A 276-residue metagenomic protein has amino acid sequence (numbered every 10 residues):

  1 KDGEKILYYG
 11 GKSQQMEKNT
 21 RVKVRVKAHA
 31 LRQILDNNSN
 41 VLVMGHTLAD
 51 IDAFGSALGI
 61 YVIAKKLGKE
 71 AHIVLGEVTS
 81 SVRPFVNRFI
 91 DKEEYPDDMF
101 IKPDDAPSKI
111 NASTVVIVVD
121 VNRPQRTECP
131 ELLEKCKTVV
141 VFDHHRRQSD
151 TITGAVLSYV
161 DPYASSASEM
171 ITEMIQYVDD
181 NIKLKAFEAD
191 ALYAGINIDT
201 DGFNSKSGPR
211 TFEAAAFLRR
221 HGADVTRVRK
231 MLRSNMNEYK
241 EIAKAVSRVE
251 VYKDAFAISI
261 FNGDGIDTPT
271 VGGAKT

Functional and structural regions predicted by a protein language model:
K1, H46, H144-H145: Histidine-centered active-site/metal-ligand motif
D2-Q14: Catalytic/regulatory signature loops of cyclic-dinucleotide turnover enzymes and related class III nucleotidyl cyclases
S13-R21: Short regulatory/linker helices and ligand/cofactor-binding micro-motifs at input modules
N19, R25-E93, D97-D98, P103-V115 (+2 more regions): Hydrophobic helix-and-loop "lid/oligomerization" segment in the mid-to-C-terminal part of catalytic domains
R32, D105-P107, E128-E131, S158-D161 (+2 more regions): A generic local secondary-structure boundary/capping motif
I60, L133-C136, L157-S158, A214: Glycine-rich, phosphate-binding/catalytic loops in enzymes
M99-G154: Active-site cofactor/cluster-binding pocket
H144-A215: Short alpha-helices
